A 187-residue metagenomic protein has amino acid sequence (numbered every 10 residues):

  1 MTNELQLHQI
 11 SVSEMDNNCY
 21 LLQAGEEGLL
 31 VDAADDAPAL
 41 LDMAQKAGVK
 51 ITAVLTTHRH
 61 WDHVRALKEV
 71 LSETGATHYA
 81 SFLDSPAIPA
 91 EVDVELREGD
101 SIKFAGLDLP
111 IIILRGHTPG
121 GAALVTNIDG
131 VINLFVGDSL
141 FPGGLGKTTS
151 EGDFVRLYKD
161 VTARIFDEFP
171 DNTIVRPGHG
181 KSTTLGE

Functional and structural regions predicted by a protein language model:
T2-A47, A123-G137: Conserved beta-strand hairpin/beta-sheet module of binuclear metal-dependent hydrolase folds, prominently
I10-S11, D93, I113-R115: Short Gly/Pro-enriched turn/cap motifs at secondary-structure boundaries
D16, G28, D35-P110, I132: Active-site HxH/HxHxD metal-binding segment of metal-dependent hydrolases
Y20-Q23, S101-D129: Core dinuclear metal-dependent hydrolase active-site scaffold
L22, D32, H58, V70 (+6 more regions): Divalent metal-coordination and catalytic microenvironments
A33-D35, R59, D84, L107 (+4 more regions): Active-site metal-binding loops of divalent metal-dependent hydrolases
T118-E187: Metallo-beta-lactamase
